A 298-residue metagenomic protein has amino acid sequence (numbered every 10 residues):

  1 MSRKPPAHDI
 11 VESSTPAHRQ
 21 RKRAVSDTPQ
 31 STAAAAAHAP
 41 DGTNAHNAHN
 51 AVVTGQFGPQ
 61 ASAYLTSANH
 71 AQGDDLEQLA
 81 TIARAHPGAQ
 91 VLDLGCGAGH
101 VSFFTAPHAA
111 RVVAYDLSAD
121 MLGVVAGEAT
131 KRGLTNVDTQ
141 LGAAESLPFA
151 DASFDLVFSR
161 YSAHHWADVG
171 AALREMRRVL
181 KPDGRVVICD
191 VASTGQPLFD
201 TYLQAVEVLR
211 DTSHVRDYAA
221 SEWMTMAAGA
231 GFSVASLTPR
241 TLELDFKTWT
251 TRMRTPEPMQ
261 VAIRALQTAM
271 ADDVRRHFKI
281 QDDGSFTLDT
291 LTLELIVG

Functional and structural regions predicted by a protein language model:
V11, T15-H86, H100-F104, M121-V124 (+1 more regions): Conserved class I S-adenosyl-L-methionine
L92-L94, A98-S146: Class I SAM-dependent methyltransferase SAM/SAH-binding core
E145-L156: A short acidic, Gly/Pro-enriched loop at the edge of an enzyme's catalytic core that lines a small-molecule cofactor
D155-A167: A short SAM/SAH-binding and catalytic strip from SAM-dependent methyltransferases
G170-P182: A short glycine-rich, Lys/Arg-flanked "PGG" loop and its adjoining helix->strand segment in the class I
V187-L209: Conserved class I S-adenosyl-L-methionine
R216-A230: Short alpha-helix
A230, V234-G298: Conserved Class I S-adenosyl-L-methionine
